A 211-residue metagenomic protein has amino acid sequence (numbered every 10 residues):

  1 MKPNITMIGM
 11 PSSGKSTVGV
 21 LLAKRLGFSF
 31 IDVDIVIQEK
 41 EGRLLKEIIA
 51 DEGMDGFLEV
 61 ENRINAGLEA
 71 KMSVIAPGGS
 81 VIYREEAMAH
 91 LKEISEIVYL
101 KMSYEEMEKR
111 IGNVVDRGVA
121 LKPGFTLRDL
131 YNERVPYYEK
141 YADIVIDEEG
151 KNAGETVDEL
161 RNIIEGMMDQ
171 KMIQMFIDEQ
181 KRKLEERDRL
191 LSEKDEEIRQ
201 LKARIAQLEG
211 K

Functional and structural regions predicted by a protein language model:
M7: Hydrophobic anchor at the beta1->P-loop junction of P-loop NTPases
M10: P-loop (Walker A) phosphate-binding loop of NTP-binding proteins
S16: Walker A/P-loop
V33-A89: ATP-dependent small-molecule kinase phosphotransfer cores that center on conserved nucleotide phosphate-binding segments
I94-P136: A glycine- and Lys/Arg-enriched "phosphate-lid" helix/loop adjacent to the NTP-binding pocket of small-molecule kinases
V119-E159: Small-molecule kinase domains that catalyze NTP-dependent phosphoryl transfer to phosphate-bearing small molecules
D169-K211: Short, charged alpha-helical interaction segments and adjacent helix-coil junctions
